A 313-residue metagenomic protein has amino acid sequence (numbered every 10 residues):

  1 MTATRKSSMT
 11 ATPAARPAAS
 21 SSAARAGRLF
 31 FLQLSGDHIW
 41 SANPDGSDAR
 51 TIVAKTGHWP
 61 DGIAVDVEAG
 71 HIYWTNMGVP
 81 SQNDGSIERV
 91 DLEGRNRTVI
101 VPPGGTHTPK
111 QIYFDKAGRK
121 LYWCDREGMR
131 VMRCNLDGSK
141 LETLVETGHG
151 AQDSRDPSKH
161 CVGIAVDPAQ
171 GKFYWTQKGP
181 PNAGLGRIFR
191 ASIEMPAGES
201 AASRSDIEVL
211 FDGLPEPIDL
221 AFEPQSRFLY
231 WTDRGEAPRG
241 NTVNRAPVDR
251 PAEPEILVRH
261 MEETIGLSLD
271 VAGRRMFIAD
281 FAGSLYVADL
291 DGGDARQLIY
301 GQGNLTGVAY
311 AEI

Functional and structural regions predicted by a protein language model:
S8, D48-A54, N96-P102, K140-R155 (+3 more regions): A short beta-strand motif characteristic of beta-propeller blades
S8, P13-I52: An edge-strand/N-cap motif at the start of beta-rich repeat modules
R16-A26, T56-G70, M77, P103-K120 (+7 more regions): Beta-rich, blade/repeat-based domains predominating in secreted/periplasmic proteins but also intracellular
L32, S41-A42, V65, V90 (+9 more regions): Hydrophobic/aromatic beta-strand positions that recur at structurally equivalent sites within the blades
G36-D37, G78-Q82, G128-R130, G179-A183 (+2 more regions): Short glycine/acidic-enriched loop and turn motifs that connect beta-strands
H38-W40, G85-E88, R130-R133, G186-F189 (+2 more regions): A short loop-to-beta-strand structural motif that recurs across blades of beta-propeller domains
N43-S47, D91-R95, N135-S139, S192-A197 (+3 more regions): Short loop/turn segments that connect beta-strands within beta-propeller blades
M132-E208, L220-A221: Solenoidal tandem-repeat scaffolds enriched in leucines and small polar residues
